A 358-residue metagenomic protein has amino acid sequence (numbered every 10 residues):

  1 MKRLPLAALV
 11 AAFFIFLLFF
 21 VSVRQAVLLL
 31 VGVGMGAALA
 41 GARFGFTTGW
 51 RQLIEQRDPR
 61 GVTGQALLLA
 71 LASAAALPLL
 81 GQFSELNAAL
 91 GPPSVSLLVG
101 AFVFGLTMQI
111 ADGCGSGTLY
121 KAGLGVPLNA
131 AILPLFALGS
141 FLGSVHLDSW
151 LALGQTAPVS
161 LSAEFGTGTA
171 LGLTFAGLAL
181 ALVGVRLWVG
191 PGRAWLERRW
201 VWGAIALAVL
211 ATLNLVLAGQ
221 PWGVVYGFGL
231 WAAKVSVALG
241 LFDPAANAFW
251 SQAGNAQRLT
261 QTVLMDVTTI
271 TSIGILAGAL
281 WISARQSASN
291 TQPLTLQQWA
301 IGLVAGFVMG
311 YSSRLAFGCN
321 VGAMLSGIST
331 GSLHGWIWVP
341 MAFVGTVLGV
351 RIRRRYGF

Functional and structural regions predicted by a protein language model:
M1-F358: Membrane-interfacial helix-loop segments of redox and metal-homeostasis proteins, especially TM-loop-TM junctions
